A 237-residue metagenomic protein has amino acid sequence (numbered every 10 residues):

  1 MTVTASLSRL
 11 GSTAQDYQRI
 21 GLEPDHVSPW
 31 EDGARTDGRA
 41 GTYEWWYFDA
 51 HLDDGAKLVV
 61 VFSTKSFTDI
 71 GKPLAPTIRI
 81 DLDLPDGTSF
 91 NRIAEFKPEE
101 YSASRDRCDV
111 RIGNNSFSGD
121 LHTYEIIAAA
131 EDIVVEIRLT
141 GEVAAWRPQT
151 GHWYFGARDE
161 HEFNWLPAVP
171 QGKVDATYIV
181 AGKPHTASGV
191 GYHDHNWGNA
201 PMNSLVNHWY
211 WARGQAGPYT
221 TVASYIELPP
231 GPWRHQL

Functional and structural regions predicted by a protein language model:
M1-L237: Structured soluble/peripheral alpha/beta segments that form catalytic or ligand/cofactor-binding pockets
